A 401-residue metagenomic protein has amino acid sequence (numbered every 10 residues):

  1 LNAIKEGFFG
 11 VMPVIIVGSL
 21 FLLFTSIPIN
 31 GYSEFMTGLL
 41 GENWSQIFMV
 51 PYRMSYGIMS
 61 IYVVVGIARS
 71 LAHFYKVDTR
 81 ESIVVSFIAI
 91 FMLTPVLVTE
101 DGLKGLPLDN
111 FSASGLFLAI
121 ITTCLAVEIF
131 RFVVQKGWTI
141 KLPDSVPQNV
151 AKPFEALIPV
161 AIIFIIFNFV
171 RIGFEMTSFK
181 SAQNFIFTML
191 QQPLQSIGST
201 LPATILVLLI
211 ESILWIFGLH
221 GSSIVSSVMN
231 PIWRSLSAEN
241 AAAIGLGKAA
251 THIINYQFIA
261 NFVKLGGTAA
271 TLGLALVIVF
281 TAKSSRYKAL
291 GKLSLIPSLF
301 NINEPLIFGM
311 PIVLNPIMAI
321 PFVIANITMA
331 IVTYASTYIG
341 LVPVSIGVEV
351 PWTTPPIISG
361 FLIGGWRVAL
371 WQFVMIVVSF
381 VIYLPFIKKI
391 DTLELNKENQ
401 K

Functional and structural regions predicted by a protein language model:
N2-I140, V313: Early transmembrane hairpin of solute transport permeases
V17, S60, V64, A68 (+23 more regions): Alpha-helical transmembrane segments in multi-pass membrane proteins
E34-S45, A241-A250, A275, L293 (+1 more regions): Transmembrane alpha-helical segments and their short flanking loops that form helix-hairpins/helix-helix interfaces
L39-V50, N184-L190, A250-Y256, V277-K288 (+1 more regions): Short juxtamembrane and helix-loop transition motifs at transmembrane-helix boundaries in membrane proteins
S60-S70, V85-A89, L246-I317, I346-L362: Alpha-helical membrane segments and immediately flanking helix-loop junctions that form or couple to the substrate/ion
E81-I90, S226-P231, F322-T328, V348-E349: Central hydrophobic cores of alpha-helical transmembrane segments in multi-pass integral membrane proteins
V98-F164, N168-P202: Membrane-interface helix-loop-helix junctions at boundaries between adjacent transmembrane segments
I162-A182, I186-T281: Generic multipass alpha-helical transmembrane bundles of integral membrane proteins
